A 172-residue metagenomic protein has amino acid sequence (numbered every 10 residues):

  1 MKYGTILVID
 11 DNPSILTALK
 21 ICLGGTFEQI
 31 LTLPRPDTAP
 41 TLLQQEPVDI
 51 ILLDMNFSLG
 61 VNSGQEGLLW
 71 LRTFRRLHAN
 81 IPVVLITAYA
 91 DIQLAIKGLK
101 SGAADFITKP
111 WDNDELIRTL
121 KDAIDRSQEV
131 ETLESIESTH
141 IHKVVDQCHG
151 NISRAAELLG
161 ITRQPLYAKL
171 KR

Functional and structural regions predicted by a protein language model:
P13-T32: Two-component/phosphorelay signaling modules centered on CheY-like receiver
F27-P36, L42, N62-S63: Short hydrophobic/Thr-rich beta-strand motif most characteristic of the beta2 strand and flanking loop of CheY-like
E46-F57: Active-site beta3 strand of CheY-like receiver
N62-A79: Short amphipathic alpha-helix used as the core "switch/output" element in two-component signaling
P110-L120: C-terminal output helix
E134-R172: Bacterial C-terminal helix-turn-helix
